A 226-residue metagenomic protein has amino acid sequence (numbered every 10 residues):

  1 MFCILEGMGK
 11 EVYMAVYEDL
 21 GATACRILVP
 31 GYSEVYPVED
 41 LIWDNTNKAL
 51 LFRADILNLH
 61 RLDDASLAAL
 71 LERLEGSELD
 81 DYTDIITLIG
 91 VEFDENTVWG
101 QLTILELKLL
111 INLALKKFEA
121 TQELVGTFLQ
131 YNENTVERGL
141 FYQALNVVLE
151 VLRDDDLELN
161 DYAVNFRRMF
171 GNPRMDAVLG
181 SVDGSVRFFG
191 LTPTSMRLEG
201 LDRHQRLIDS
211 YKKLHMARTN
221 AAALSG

Functional and structural regions predicted by a protein language model:
M1-G226: Helix-coil modules at protein/domain termini and other flexible surface or pore-lining loops, especially C-terminal
